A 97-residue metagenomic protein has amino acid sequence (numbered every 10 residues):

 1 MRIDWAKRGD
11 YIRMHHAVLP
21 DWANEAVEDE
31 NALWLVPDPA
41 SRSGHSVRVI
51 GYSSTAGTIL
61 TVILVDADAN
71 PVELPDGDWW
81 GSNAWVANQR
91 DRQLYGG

Functional and structural regions predicted by a protein language model:
M1-G97: Ribonuclease/tRNase effector modules and their secretory precursors
